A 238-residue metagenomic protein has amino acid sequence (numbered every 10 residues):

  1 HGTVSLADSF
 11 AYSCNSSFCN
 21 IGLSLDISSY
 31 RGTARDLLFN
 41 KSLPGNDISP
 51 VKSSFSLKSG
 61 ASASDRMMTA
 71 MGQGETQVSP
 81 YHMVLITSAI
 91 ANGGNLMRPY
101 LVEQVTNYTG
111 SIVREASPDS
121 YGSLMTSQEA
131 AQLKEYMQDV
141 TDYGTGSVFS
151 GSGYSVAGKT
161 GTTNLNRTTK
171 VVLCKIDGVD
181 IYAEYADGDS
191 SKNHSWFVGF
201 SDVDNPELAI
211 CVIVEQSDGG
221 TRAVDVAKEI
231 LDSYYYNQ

Functional and structural regions predicted by a protein language model:
H1-V212: Beta-lactam-recognizing serine transpeptidase/beta-lactamase-like catalytic domain environment
S79-L85, R222-E229: Short amphipathic alpha-helical face segments that pack within enzyme cores and frequently flank/anchor catalytic
I86, D204, T221, S233-Q238: Intrinsic structural disorder
S111-S117, V224-Q238: Short, gly/Ser/Thr-rich active-site loops of penicillin-recognizing serine hydrolases
S123-S127, G219-V224: A short, polar/proline- and glycine-enriched secondary-structure boundary/capping micro-motif
V214-S217: Ligand-site clamp/hinge motif
